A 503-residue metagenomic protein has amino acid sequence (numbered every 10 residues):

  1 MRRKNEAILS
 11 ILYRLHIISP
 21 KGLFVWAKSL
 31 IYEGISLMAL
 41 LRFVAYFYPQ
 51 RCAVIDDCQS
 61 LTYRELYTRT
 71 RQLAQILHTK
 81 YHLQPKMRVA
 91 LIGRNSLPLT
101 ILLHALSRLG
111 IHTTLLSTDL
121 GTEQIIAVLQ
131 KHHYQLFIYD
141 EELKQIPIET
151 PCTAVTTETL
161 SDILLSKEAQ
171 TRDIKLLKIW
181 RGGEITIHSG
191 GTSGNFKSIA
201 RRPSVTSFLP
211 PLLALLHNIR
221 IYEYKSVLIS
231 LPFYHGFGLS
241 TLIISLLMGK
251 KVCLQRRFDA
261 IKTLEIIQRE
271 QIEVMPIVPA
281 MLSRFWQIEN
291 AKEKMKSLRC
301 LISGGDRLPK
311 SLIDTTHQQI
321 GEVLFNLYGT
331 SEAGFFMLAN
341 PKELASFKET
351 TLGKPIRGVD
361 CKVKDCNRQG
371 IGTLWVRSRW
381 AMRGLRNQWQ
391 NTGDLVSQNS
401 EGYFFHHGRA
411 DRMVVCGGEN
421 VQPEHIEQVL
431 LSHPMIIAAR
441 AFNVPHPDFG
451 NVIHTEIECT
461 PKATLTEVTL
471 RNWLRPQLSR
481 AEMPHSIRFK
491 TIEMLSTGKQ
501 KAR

Functional and structural regions predicted by a protein language model:
E33-G34, Q59, A74-D119, N420: Conserved AMP-binding/adenylate-forming
T62-Y63, E184-P210: Conserved AMP-binding A3 loop
R69-L73, S198-Y222: Conserved structural elements of the adenylate-forming
R94, Y139-I146, L231, I272-T315 (+1 more regions): Adenylate-forming
L209-S226, Y234-V274: Conserved AMP-binding/adenylation subdomain of ANL enzymes
L308, L312-F325, S331-F404, A410-M413 (+1 more regions): Conserved AMP-binding/adenylate-forming
S378, G384, L395-M483: AMP-binding/adenylate-forming catalytic core of the ANL superfamily
L478-Q500: AMP-binding/adenylate-forming catalytic domain of the ANL superfamily
